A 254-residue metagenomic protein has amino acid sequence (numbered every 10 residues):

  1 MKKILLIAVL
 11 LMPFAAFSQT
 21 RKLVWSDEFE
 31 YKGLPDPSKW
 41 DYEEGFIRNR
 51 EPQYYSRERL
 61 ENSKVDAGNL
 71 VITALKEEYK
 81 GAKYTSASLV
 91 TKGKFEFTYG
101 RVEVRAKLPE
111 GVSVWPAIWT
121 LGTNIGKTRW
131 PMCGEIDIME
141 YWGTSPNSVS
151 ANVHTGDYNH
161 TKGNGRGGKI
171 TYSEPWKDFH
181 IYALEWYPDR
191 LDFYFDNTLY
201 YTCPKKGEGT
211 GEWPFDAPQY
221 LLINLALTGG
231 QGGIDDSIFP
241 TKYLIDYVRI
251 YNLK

Functional and structural regions predicted by a protein language model:
M1-T20: Bacterial Sec-dependent N-terminal signal peptides
Q19-K254: GH16 jelly-roll
